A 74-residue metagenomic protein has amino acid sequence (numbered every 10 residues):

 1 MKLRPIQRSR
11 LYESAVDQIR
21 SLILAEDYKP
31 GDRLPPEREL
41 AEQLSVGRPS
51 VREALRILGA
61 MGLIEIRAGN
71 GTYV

Functional and structural regions predicted by a protein language model:
M1-V74: Short linear motifs at protein or domain termini
